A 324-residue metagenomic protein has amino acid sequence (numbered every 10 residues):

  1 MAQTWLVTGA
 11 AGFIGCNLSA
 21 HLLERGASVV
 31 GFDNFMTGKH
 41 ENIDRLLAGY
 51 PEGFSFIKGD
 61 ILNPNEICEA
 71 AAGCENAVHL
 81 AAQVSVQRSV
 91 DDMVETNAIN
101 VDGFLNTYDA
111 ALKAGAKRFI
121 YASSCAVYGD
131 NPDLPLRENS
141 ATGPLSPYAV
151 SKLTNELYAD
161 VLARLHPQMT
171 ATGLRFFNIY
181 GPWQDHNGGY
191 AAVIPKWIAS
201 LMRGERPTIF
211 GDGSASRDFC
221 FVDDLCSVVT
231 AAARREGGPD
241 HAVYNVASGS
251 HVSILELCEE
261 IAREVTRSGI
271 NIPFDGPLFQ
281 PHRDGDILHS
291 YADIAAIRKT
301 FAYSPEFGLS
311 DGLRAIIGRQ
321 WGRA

Functional and structural regions predicted by a protein language model:
M1-F177, Q320: N-terminal Rossmann-like NAD(P)+-binding domain of SDR-like oxidoreductases, especially those catalyzing
W5, L18, M202-A324: C-terminal substrate-binding subdomain of Rossmann-fold SDR/epimerase-dehydratase oxidoreductases
A11-I14, H40, I61, L105 (+8 more regions): Gly/Ser/Thr-rich beta-alpha loop segments that engage phosphate groups in nucleotides
F13, F119, Y128, Y180 (+3 more regions): Conserved hydrophobic/aromatic "anchor" residues that stabilize well-ordered secondary structure elements
G38, L62, D91, I99-D102 (+7 more regions): Residue-level signal for the nucleotide or nucleotide-sugar donor/cofactor binding architecture
N65-C68, E75, Q87, V94 (+10 more regions): Residues in well-ordered alpha-helical elements
S89, N139-A141, A171, R175-D185 (+2 more regions): A conserved pocket-lining segment of Rossmann-fold NAD(P)-dependent short-chain dehydrogenase/reductase
T154, Y158, L162, V193 (+3 more regions): Hydrophobic alpha-helix immediately C-terminal to the catalytic Tyr-X-X-X-Lys motif of short-chain
